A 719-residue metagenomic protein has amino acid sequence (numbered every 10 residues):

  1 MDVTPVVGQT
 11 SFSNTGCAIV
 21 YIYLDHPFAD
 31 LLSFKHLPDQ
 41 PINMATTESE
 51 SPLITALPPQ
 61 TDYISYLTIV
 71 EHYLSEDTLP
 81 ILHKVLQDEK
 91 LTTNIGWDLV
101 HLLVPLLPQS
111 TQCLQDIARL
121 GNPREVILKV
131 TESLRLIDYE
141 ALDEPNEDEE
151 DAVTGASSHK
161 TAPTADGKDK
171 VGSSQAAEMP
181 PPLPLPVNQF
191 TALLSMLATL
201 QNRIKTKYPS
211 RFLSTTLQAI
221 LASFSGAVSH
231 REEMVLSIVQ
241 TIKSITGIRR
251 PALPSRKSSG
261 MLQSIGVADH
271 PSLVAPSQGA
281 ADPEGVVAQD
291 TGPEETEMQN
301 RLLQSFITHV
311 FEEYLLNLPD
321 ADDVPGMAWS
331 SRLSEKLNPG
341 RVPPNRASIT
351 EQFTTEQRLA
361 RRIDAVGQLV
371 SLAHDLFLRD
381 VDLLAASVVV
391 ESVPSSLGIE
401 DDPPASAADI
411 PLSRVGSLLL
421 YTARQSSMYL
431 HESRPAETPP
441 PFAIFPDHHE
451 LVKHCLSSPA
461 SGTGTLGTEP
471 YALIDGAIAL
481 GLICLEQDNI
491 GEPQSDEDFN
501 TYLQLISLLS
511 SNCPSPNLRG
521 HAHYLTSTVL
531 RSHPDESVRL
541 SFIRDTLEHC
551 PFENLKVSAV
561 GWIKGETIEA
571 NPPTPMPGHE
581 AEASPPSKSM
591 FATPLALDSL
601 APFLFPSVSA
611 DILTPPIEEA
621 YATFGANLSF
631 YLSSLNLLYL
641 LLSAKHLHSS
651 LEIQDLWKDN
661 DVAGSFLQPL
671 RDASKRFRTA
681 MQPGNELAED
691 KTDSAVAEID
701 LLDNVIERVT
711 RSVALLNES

Functional and structural regions predicted by a protein language model:
D2, A45-P59, D290-T308, E313-D375 (+4 more regions): Long C-terminal extensions of eukaryotic subunits of large macromolecular complexes
D2, D39-W329, L333: Long amphipathic alpha-helical scaffold regions
D2-T4, F12, F34-V85, E89-N94 (+5 more regions): Eukaryotic intrinsically disordered, low-complexity regulatory tails and linkers enriched in charged/polar residues
P52, S65, P80-K84, E125 (+15 more regions): Alpha-helical solenoid scaffolds in eukaryotic proteins
S65-I69, P80-V85, L99-L103, S110 (+7 more regions): Amphipathic alpha-helical elements of HEAT/ARM-like alpha-solenoid repeat scaffolds that form extended
Q189-S244, H448-S458, E486-K564: Internal alpha-helical scaffold/solenoid segments in large eukaryotic proteins
L200-M298, L302, E312, Y502-L503 (+2 more regions): Extended alpha-helical scaffolding segments
Q357-S537, S584-I612, E619-A626, S643-H646 (+1 more regions): Alpha-solenoid helical repeat scaffolds
